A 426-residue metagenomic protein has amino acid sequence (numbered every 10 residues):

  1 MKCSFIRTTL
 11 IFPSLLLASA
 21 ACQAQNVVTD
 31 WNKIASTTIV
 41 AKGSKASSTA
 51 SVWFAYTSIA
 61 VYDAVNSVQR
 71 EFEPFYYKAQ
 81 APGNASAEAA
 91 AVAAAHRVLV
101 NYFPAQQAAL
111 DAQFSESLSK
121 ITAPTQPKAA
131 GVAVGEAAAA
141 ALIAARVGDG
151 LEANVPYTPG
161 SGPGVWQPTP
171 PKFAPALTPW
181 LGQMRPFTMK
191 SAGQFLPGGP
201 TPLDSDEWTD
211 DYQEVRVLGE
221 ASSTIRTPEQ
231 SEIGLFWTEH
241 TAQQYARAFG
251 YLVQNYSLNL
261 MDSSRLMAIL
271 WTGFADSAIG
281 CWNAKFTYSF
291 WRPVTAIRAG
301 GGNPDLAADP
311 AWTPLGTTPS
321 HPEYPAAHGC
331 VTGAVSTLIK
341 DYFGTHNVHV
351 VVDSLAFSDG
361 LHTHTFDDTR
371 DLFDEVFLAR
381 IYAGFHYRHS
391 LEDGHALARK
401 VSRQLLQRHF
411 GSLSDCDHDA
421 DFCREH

Functional and structural regions predicted by a protein language model:
M1-L10: Bacterial N-terminal signal peptides that target proteins for export
I11-L15: Hydrophobic helical h-region of N-terminal Sec-dependent signal peptides in bacterial secretory/periplasmic proteins
A18-A21: N-terminal signal peptide c-region/cleavage motif recognized by signal peptidases
Q25-H426: Acidic/polar surface patches and capping/hinge elements
